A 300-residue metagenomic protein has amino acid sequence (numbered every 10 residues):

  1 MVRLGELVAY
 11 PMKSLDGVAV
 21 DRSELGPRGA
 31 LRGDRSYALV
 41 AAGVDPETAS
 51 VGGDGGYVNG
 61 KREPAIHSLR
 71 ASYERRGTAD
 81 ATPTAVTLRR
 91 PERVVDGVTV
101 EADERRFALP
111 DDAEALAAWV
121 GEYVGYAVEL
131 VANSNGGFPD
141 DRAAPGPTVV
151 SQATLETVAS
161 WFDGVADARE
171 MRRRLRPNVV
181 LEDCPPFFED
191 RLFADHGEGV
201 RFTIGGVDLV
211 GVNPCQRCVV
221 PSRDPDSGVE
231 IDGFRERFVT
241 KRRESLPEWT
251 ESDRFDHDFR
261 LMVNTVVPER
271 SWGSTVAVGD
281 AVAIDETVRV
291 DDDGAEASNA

Functional and structural regions predicted by a protein language model:
M1-A300: Metal-cofactor-dependent catalytic cores
